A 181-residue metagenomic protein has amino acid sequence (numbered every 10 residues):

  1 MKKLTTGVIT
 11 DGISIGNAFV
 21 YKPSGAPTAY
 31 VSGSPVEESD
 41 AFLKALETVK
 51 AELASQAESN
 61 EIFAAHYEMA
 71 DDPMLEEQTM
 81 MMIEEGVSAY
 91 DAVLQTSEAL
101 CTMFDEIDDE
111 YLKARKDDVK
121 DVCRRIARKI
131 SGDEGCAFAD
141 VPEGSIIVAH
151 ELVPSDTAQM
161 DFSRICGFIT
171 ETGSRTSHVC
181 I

Functional and structural regions predicted by a protein language model:
M1-I181: Non-catalytic, soluble scaffold/interaction modules
